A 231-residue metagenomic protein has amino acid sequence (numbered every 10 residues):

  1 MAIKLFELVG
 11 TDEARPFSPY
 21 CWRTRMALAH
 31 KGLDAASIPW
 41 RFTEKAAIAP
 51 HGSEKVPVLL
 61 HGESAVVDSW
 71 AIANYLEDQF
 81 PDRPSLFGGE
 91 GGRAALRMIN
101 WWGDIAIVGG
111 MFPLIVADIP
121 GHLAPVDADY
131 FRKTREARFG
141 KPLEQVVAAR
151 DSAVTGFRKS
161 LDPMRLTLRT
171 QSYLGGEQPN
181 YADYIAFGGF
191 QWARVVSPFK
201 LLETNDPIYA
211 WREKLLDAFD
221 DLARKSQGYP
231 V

Functional and structural regions predicted by a protein language model:
M1-Y130: GST-like domain detector, emphasizing the conserved glutathione-binding G-site in the N-terminal thioredoxin-like
R23, A27-H30, Y75, G156-T167 (+1 more regions): Amphipathic alpha-helical segments that form well-ordered structural scaffolds and often line/cohere around active
W102, A137, A218-K225: Surface-exposed polar/charged interaction patches
G103-A210: GST-like fold's C-terminal all-alpha helical module
P207-A223: Short, mixed-charge aromatic SLiMs
K225-V231: Charge-dense, extended regions
